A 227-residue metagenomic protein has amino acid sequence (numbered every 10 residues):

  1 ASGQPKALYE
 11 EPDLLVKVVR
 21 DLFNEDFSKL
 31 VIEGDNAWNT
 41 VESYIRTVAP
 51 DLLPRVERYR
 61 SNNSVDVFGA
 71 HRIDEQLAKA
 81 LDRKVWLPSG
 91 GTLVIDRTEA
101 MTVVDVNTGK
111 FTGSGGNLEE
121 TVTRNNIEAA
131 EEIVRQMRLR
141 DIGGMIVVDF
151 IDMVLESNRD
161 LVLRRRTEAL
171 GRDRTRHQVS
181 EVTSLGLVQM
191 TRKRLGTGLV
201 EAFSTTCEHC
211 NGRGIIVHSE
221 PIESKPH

Functional and structural regions predicted by a protein language model:
A1-H227: DE-rich acidic low-complexity regions and acidic surface loops
